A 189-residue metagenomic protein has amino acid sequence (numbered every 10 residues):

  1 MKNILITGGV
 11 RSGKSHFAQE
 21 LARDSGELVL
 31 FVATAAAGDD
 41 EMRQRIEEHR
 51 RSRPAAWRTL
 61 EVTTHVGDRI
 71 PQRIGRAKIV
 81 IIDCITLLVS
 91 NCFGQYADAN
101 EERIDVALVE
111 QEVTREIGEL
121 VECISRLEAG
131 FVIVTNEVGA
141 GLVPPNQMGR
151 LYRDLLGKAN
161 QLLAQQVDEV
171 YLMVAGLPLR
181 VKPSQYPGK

Functional and structural regions predicted by a protein language model:
M1, G75-R76, Q111, G118: Catalytic phosphate/metal-binding cores of nucleic-acid and nucleotide-processing enzymes, i.e., regions that mediate
K2-I74: Conserved P-loop
L5, I81, V132-V134: Structural motif
A18, H49, I81, N136 (+1 more regions): Residue-level signal for inorganic ion chemistry
V29, V80, E169-L172: Short, well-ordered beta-strand core segments
T64, V89-K189: Replace "adjacent to P-loop NTPase cores in ATP/GTP-dependent enzymes" with "adjacent to NTP-binding cores
R73, K78-Y96: A basic- and aromatic-enriched beta-loop-alpha substructure that forms the phosphate/nucleotide- and DNA/RNA-contacting
